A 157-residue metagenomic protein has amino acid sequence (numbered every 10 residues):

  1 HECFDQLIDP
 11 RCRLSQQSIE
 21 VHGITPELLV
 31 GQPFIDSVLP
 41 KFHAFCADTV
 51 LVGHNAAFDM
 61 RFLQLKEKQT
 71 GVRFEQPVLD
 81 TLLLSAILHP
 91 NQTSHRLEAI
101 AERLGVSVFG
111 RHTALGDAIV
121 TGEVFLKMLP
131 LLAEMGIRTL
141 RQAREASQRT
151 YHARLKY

Functional and structural regions predicted by a protein language model:
H1-Q76, P90-H112, H152: Conserved non-catalytic scaffold segment of RNase H-like nuclease domains
D9-C12, L84, A146: Short, solvent-exposed coil/turn elements at secondary-structure transition points
R73-S85: Conserved beta-strand -> loop -> alpha-helix junction used to position metal-binding or nucleic-acid-contacting
L84, I100, V120, V124-K127: Generic recognition of well-ordered alpha-helical segments
D117: Conserved catalytic/binding loops enriched for acidic/polar residues
G122-Y157: Acidic two-metal-ion nuclease catalytic site recognized across multiple nuclease folds, prominently DnaQ/RNase D-T
